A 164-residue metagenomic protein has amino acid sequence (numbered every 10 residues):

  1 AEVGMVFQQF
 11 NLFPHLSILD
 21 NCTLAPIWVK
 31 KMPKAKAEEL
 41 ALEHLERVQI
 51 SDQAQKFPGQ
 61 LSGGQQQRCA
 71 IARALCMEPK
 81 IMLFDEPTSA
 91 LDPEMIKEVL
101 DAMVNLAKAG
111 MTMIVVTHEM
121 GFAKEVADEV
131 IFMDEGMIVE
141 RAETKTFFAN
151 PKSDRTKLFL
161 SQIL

Functional and structural regions predicted by a protein language model:
A1-T144: ABC family nucleotide-binding domain
R141-L164: C-terminal boundary and immediately downstream tail of ABC-type ATPase nucleotide-binding domains
